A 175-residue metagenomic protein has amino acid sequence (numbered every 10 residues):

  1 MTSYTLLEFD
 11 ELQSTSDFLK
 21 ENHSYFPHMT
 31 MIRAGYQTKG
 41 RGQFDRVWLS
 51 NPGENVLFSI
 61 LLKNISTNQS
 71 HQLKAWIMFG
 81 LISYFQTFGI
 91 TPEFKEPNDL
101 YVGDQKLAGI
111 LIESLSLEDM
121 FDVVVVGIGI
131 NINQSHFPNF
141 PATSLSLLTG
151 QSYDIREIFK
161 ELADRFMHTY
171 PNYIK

Functional and structural regions predicted by a protein language model:
M1-I90, A108, L115, S152: N-terminal lobe of the biotin/lipoate ligase/transferase fold
T2, S66-N68, Q72-P92, V102-K175: Long, positively charged amphipathic alpha-helical accessory segments at protein N-termini or as interdomain linkers
